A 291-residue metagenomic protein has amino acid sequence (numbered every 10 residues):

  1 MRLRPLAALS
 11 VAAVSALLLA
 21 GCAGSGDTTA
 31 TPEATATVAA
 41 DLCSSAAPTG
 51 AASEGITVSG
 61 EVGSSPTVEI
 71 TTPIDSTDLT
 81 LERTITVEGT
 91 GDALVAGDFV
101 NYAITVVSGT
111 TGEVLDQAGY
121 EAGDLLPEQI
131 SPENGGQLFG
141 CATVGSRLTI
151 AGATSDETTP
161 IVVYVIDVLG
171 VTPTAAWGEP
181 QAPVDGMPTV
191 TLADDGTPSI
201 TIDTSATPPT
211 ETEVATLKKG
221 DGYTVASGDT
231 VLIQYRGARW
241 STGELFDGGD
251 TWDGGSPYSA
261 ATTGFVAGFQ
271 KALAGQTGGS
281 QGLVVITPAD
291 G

Functional and structural regions predicted by a protein language model:
R2-G291: Cross-family detector of peptidyl-prolyl cis-trans isomerase
